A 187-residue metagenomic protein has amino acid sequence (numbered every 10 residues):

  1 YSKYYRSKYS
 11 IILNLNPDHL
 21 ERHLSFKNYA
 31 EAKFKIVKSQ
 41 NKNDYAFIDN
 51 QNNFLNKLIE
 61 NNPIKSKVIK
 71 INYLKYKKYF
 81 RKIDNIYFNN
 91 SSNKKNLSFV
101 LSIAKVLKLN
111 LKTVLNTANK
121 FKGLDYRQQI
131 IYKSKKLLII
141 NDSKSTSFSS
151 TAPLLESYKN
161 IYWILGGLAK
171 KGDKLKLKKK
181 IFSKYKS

Functional and structural regions predicted by a protein language model:
Y1-K67, K75-F88: Flexible active-site lid/hinge loop adjacent to a nucleotide/diphosphate and Mg2+-phosphate binding pocket
S2, Y9, H19, L175-K178 (+1 more regions): Long hydrophobic alpha-helices with heptad-repeat/coiled-coil character
K8-Y9, Y45, K67, N110 (+2 more regions): Residues at the starts of beta-strands that form the adenosine-phosphate
L15, I71-L74, K133, G166-L168: Generic beta-structure capping elements
I48-N50, N72, Y132, N141: Short loop/edge segments at beta-strand edges and connector loops that shape dinucleotide/nucleotide cofactor-binding
K67-I69, L138: Conserved beta-strand segments of alpha/beta enzyme cores
I86-Y185: Nucleotide phosphate-binding/pyrophosphate-handling subdomain across enzymes that bind or process nucleotide phosphates
